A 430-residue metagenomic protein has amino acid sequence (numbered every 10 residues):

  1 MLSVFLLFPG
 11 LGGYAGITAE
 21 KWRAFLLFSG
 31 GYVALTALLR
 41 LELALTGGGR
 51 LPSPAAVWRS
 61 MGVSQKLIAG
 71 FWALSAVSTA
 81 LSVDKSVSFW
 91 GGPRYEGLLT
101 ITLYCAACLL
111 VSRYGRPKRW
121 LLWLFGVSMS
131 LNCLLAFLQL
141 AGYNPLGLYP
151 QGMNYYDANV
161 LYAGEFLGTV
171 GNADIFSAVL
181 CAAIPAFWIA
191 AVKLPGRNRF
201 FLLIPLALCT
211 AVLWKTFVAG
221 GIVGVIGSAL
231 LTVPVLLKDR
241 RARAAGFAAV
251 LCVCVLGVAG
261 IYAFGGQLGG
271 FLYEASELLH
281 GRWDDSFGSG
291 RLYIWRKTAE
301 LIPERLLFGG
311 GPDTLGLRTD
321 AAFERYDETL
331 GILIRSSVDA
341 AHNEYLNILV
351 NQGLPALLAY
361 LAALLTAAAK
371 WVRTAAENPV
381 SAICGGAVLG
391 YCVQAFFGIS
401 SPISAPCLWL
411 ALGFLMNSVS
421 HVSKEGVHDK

Functional and structural regions predicted by a protein language model:
M1-Y14, Y32-T102, I261: N-terminal hydrophobic segments of proteins, predominantly signal-anchor/transmembrane helices of inner/organellar
V4, L27-R40, A69-A80, L98-L110 (+8 more regions): Alpha-helical transmembrane segments of multi-pass inner-membrane proteins
L11-A15, F137-Y149, Y262-Y273, L307: Helix-to-loop transition at the C-terminal end of transmembrane segments
G13-L26, V83-S112, G266-F287: Alpha-helical transmembrane segments and their immediate interhelical/interface regions in integral membrane proteins
A15-A19, F89-P93, V170-D174, T216-G224 (+2 more regions): Membrane-interface catalytic loops of GT-C/OST-like multi-pass glycosylation enzymes that act
L41-T46, S418-V427: Membrane-interface capping segments at transmembrane-helix boundaries
N144-L167, F271-S289, L301, P312-V350: Interfacial juxtamembrane loops and adjacent helix segments that form the catalytic/substrate-binding surfaces
N172, T210, A299, R305-L307 (+1 more regions): A conserved mid-to-late transmembrane alpha helix and its immediate loop/hinge that forms the functional core
